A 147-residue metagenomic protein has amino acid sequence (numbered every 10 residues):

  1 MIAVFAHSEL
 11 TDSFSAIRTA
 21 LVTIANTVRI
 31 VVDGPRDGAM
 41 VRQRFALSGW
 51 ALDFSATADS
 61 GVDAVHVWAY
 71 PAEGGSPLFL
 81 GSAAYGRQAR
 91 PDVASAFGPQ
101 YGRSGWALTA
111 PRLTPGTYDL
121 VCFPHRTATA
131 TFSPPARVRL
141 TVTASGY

Functional and structural regions predicted by a protein language model:
M1-Y147: Long, low-complexity serine/threonine/glycine- and acidic-rich segments characteristic of extracellular
